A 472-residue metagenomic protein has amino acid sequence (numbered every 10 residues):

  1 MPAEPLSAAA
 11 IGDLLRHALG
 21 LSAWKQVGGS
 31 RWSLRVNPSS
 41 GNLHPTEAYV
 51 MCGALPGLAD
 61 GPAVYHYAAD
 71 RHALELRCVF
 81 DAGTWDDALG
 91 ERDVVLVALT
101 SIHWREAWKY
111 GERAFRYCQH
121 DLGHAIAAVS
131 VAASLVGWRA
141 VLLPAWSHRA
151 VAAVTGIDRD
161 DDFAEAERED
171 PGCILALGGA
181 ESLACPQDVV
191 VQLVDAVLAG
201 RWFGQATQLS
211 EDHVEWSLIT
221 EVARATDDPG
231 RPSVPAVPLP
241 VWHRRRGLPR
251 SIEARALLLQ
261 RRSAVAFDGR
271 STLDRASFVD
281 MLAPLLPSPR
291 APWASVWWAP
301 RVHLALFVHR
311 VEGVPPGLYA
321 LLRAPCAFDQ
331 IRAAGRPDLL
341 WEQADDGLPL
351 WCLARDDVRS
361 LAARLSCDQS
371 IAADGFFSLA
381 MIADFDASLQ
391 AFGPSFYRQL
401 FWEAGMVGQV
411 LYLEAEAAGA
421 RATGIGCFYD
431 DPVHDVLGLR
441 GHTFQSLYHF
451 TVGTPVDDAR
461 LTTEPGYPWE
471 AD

Functional and structural regions predicted by a protein language model:
M1-D472: Acidic, surface-exposed loops and disordered segments
